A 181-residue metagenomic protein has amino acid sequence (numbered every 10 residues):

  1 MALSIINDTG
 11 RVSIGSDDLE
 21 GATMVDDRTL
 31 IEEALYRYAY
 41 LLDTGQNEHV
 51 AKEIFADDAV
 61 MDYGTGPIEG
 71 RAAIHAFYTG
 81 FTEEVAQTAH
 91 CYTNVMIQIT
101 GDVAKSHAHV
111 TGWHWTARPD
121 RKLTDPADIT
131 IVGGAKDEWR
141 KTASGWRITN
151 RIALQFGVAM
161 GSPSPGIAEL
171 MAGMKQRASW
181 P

Functional and structural regions predicted by a protein language model:
A2-H49, E53-I54: Short, low-complexity N-terminal intrinsically disordered segments enriched in polar/charged residues
A2-N7, K105, V132-G166: Short beta-strand edge/turn micro-motifs at domain boundaries
L42, F55, V110-G112, I152-Q155: Short beta-strand segments enriched in hydrophobic/aromatic residues within well-folded beta-rich domains
N47-W115: A solvent-exposed, acidic/Ser-Thr-rich amphipathic alpha-helical stretch
V85-Q87, A127-T130: Short Gly/Pro-enriched turn/cap motifs at secondary-structure boundaries
H90-Y92, T130-A135: Short, surface-exposed coil-to-beta transition loops
R118-A127, G166: Short, surface-exposed loop/helix-turn segments at secondary-structure junctions that function as lids/hinges flanking
A159-P181: Acidic/histidine-enriched, glycine/proline-rich intrinsically disordered or flexible terminal extensions
